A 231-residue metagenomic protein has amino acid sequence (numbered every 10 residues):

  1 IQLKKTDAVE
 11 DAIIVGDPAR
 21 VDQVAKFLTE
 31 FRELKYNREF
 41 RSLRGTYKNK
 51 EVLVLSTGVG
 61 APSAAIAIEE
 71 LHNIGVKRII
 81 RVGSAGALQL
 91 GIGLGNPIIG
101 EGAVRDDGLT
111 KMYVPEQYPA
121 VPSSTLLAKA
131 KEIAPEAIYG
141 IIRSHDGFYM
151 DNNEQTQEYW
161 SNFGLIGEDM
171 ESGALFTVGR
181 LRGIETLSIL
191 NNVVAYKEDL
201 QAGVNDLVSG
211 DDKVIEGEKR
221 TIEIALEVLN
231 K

Functional and structural regions predicted by a protein language model:
I1-A128: Metabolite-binding pocket within alpha/beta catalytic cores that recognizes anionic/polar moieties
F31-Y36, E136-I141, K231: Flexible, glycine/charged-enriched surface loops at secondary-structure junctions
L88-L90, D106-G108, F148-N153, K197-E198: Short acidic/glycine-rich loop or secondary-structure boundary segments that cap or lie
N96-G100, T186, N205-L207: Short, hinge-like loop/turn segments at secondary-structure boundaries
P119-G167: Active-site rim beta-loop-alpha module in soluble metabolic enzymes
K129-E136, V178, I224-K231: Generic non-transmembrane alpha-helical segments
E154-W160, I166-K197: A C-terminal functional module that forms or caps the active site or interfaces directly with catalytic machinery
E198-K231: His/Asp/Glu-rich mid-to-C-terminal helical/loop segments that flank catalytic regions of hydrolases
